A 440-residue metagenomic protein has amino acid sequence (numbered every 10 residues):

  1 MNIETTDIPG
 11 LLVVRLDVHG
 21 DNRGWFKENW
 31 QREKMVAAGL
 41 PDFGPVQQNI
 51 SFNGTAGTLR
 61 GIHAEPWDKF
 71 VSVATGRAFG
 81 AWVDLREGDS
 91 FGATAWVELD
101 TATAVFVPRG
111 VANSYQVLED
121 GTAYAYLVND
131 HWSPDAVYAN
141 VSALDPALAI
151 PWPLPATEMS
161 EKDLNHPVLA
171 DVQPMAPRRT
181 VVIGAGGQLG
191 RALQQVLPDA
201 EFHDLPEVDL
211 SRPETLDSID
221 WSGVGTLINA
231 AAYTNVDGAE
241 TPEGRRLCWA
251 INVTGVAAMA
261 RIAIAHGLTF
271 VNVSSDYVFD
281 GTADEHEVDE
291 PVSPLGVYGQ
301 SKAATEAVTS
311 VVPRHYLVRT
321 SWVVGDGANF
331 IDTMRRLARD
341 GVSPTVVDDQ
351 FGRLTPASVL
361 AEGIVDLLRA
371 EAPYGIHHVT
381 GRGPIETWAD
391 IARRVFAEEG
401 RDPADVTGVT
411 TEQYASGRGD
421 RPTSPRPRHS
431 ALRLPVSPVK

Functional and structural regions predicted by a protein language model:
M1-L99, E119-A123, D130-A136, N140-R178: Non-catalytic, conserved peripheral segments adjacent to functional cores
E98-D120, L127: Conserved metal-binding segment of the jelly-roll/cupin
R178-L197: N-terminal Rossmann NAD(P)H-binding glycine-rich loop of SDR-like oxidoreductase domains
P198-S218: Adenosine-cofactor binding site in Rossmann-like domains, unifying the SAM/SAH pocket of S-adenosylmethionine-dependent
P213-I251: NAD(P)H-binding glycine-rich loop region in Rossmannoid oxidoreductase-like domains and their noncatalytic homologs
R246, A250, T254-G255, A265 (+2 more regions): Catalytic helix-loop patch of NAD(P)-dependent Rossmann-fold dehydrogenases
A307-G352, S358-V359, V365: NAD(P)-dependent short-chain dehydrogenase/reductase
G363, A370-R418: Mid/C-terminal beta-alpha module of Rossmann-like enzyme folds, strongest in SDR-family dehydrogenases/epimerases
